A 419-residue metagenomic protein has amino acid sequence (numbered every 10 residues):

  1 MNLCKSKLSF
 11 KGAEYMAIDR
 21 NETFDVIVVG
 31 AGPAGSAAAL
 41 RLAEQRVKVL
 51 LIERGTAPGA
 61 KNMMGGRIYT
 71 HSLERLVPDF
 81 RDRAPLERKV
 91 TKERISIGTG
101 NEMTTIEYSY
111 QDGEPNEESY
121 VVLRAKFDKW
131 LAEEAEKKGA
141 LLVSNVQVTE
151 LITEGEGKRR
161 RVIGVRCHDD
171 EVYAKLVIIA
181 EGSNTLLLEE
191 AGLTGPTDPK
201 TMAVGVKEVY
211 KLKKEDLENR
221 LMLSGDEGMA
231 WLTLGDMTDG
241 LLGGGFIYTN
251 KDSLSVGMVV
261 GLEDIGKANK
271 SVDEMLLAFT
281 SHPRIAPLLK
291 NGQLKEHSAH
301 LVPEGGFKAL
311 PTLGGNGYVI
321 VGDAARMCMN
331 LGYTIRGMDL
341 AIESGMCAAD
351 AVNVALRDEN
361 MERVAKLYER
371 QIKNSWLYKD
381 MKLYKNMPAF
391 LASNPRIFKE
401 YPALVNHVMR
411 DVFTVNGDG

Functional and structural regions predicted by a protein language model:
F24-L51: N-terminal Rossmann-like FAD-binding beta1-loop-alpha1 element of flavoenzymes
G55-G100: N-terminal FAD cofactor-binding segment of flavoenzymes
L73, G261-H300, T312, V319: Flavin-binding catalytic cores
E114-E133, I265-K270: Short beta-strand to alpha-helix junction loop
E134-I285: Predominantly flavin-linked oxidoreductase catalytic cores and closely associated redox partners
H300-G332: FAD-binding beta-loop-beta segment adjacent to the flavin cofactor pocket
G337-L356: An active-site-proximal "capping" alpha-helix that borders the catalytic cofactor pocket
D350-F398: Active-site-proximal substrate-binding core of FAD-dependent oxidoreductases
